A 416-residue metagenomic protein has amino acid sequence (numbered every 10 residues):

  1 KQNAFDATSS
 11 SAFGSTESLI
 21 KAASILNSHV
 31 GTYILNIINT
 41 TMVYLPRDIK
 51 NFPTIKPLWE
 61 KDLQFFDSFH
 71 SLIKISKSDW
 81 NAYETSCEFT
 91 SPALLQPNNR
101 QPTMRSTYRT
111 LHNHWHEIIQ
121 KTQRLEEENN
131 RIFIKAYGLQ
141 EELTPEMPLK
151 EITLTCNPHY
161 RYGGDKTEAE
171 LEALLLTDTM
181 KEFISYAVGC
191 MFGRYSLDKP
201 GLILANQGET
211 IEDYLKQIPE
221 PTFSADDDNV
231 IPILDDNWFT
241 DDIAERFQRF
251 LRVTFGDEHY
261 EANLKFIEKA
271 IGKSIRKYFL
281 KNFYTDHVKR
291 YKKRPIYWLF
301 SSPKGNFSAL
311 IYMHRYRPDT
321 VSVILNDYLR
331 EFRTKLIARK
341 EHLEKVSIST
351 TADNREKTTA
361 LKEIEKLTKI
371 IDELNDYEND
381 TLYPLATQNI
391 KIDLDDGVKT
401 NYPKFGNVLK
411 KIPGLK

Functional and structural regions predicted by a protein language model:
K1-N51, L58-K61, D67-I75: Basic, amphipathic alpha-helical recognition segments used for DNA target recognition
K1-Q2, L35-R47, N99-Y108, C156-G163: Active-site-adjacent bridging/hinge elements
K1-S15, M104-H116, Q120-Q123, E127 (+4 more regions): Polyanion-binding catalytic cores of nucleic-acid enzymes and NTP/SAM-utilizing transferases
I20-V30, I34-I38, W115, F183 (+2 more regions): Short, Φ-rich (hydrophobic/aromatic) sequence segments
N27, K50, H112-N113, H314-I324: Short, charged, low-complexity loops and linkers
N27-G31, P53, H70-E84, G138-E142 (+1 more regions): Hydrophobic/aromatic-lined pockets within catalytic cores
D48-I134, K340-E341, I371: Extended amphipathic alpha-helical segments enriched in small hydrophobics
S86, Q120, N130-I134, G138 (+1 more regions): Terminal accessory regions of large proteins
